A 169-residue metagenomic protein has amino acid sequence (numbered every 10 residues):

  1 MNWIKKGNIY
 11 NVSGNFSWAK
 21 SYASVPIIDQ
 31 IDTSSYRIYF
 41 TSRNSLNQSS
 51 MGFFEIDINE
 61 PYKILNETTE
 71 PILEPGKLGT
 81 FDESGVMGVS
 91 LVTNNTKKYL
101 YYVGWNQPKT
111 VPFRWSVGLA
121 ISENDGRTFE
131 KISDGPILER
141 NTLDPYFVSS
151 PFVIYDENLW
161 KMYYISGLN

Functional and structural regions predicted by a protein language model:
M1-S84, V92-S150, I154-N169: Beta-rich carbohydrate-recognition and catalytic domains
